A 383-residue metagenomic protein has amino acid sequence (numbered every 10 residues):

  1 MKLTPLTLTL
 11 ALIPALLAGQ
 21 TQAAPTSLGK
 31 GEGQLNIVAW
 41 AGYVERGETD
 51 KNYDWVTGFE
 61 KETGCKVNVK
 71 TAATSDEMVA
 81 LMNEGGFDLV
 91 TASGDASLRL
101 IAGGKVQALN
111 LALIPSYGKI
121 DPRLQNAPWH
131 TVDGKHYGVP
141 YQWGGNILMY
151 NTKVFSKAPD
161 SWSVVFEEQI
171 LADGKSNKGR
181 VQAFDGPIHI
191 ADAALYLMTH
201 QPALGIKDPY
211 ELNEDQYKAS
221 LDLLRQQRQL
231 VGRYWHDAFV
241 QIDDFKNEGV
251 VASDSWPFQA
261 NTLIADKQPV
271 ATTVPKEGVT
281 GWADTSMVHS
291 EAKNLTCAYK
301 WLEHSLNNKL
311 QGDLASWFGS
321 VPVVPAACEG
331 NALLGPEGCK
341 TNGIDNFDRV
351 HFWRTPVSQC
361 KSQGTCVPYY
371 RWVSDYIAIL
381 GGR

Functional and structural regions predicted by a protein language model:
M1-L35, R383: Short, low-complexity disordered leader/linker segments with a strong preference for bacterial N-terminal type II
A24-L100: Early extracytoplasmic/lumenal segment of secretory-pathway proteins
E45-K51, T91-V240: Extracytoplasmic ligand-binding site segments that recognize negatively charged/polar headgroups
V67-A73, V231-A238, T273: Short beta-strand-to-loop elements that line the ligand-binding cleft of bilobed periplasmic-binding protein-like
D88-A92, Y234, V251-W256, A271-T272: Paired acidic/hydrophobic, glycine-rich loop segments that form the ligand-binding mouth/hinge of periplasmic-binding
S255, I264-W317, G382-R383: Extracytoplasmic/periplasmic substrate-recognition and gating elements
H289-P356: Mature extracytoplasmic/periplasmic domains
R349-R383: Conserved C-terminal helix/tail region of periplasmic/extracytoplasmic solute-binding proteins
